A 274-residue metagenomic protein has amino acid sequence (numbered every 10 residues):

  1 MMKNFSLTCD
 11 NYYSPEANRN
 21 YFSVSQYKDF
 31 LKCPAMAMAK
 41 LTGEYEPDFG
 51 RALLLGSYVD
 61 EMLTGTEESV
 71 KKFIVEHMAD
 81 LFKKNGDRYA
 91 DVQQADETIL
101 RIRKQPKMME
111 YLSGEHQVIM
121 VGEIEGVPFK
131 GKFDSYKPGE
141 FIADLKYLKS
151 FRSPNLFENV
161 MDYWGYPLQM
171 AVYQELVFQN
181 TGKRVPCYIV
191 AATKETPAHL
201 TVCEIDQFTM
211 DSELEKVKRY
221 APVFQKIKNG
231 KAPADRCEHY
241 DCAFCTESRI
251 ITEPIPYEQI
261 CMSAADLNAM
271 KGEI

Functional and structural regions predicted by a protein language model:
M1-K132, D241, Q259-A264: Metal-dependent nuclease catalytic cores that hydrolyze phosphodiester bonds in DNA/RNA, characterized by
M2-L7, E61, A95, E115-Q117 (+4 more regions): Generic ordered-secondary-structure signal
P15, P34, P47, P106 (+9 more regions): Proline-rich intrinsically disordered, low-complexity coils
L41-E44, F73, L156-F157, T201-C203 (+2 more regions): General "foldedness" signal
F49, V172-I274: Metal-dependent nuclease catalytic regions and adjoining charged, substrate-binding loops involved in nucleic-acid end
L63-E67, Y147-S150, F178, Q225: Hydrophobic/aromatic-lined pockets within catalytic cores
Y111-G114, V118-K216: Mg2+/Mn2+-dependent nuclease catalytic core
